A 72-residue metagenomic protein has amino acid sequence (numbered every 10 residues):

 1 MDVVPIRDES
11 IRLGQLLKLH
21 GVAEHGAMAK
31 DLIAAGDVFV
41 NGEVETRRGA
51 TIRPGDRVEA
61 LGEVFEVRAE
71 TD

Functional and structural regions predicted by a protein language model:
M1-D8: A detector for short, charged/polar N-terminal pre-domain segments
S10, V64, T71: A broadly conserved detector of short glycine/acidic/proline-rich loop/turn motifs that flank catalytic sites and bind
I11-P54: A basic, amphipathic helix-loop patch mediating RNA/tRNA/ribosome contacts
T46-R47, F65-A69: Short amphipathic beta-strand/extended segments with alternating polar/hydrophobic composition
P54, V67-D72: Short, compositionally biased
